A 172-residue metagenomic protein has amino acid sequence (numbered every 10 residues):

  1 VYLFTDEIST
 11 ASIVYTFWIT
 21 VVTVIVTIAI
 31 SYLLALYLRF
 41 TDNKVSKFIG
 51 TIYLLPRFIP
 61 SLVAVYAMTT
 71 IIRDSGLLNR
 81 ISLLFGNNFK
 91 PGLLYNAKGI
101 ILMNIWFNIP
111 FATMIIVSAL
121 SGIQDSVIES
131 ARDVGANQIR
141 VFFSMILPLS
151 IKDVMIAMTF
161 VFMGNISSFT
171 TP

Functional and structural regions predicted by a protein language model:
V1, E7-S121, L149, D153-S167: Membrane-water interface segments at the C-terminal ends of transmembrane alpha-helices in multi-pass inner-membrane
I13, L55, S126-V134: Short hydrophobic faces within alpha-helices
V134-G135, P148: Glycine/proline-centered hinge or cleavage motifs at structural transition points of membrane proteins
F169-P172: Glycine-rich helix-loop "coupling/hinge" segments at transmembrane-helix boundaries in multipass transporters
